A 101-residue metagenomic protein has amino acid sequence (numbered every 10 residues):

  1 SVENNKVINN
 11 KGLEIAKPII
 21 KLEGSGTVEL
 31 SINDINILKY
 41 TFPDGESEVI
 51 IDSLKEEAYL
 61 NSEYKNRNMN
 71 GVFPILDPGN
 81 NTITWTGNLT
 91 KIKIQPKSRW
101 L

Functional and structural regions predicted by a protein language model:
S1-L101: Intrinsically disordered, low-complexity segments enriched in serine, threonine, and glycine
